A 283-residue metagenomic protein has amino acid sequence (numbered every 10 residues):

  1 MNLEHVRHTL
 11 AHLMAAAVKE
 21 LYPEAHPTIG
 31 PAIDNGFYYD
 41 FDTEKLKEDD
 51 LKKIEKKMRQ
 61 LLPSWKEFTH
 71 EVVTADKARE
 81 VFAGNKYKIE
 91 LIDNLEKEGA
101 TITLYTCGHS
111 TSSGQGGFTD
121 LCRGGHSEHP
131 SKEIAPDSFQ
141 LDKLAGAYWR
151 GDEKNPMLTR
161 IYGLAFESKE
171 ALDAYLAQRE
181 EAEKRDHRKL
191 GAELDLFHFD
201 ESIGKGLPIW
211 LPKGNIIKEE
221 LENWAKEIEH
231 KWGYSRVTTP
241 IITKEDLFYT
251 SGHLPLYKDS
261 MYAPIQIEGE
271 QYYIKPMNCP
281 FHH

Functional and structural regions predicted by a protein language model:
M1-L3, H26-I29, Y38-H109, G116-H283: Auxiliary tRNA-acceptor-end handling modules of aminoacyl-tRNA synthetases
N2-I33: N-terminal cofactor/phosphate-binding cores enriched in small/glycine residues, especially glycine-rich loops such as
